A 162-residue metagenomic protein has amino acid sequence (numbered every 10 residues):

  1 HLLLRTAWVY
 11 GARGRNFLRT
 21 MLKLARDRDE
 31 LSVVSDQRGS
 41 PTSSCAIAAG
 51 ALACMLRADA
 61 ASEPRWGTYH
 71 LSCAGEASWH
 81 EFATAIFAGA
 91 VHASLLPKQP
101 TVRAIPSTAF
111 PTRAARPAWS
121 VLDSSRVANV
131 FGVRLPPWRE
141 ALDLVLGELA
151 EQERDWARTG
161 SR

Functional and structural regions predicted by a protein language model:
H1-G39, S44-A53: NAD(P)-dependent short-chain dehydrogenase/reductase
W8, F17, W79-F82, W138: Tryptophan-centric aromatic hotspots in well-structured domains and transmembrane helices
M21, A51-M55, A83-I86, L142-L149: Hydrophobic "lid"/C-terminal helical patch of Rossmann-like NAD(P)-dependent dehydrogenase/epimerase domains
G39-T42, A77, L122, V133-P136: Residue-level signal for the nucleotide or nucleotide-sugar donor/cofactor binding architecture
G50, R57-R113, E153, A157-G160: Mid/C-terminal beta-alpha module of Rossmann-like enzyme folds, strongest in SDR-family dehydrogenases/epimerases
T108-V130, L135, L142: A hydrophobic C-terminal alpha-helical subdomain
A128, W138-R162: Amphipathic terminal alpha-helices
